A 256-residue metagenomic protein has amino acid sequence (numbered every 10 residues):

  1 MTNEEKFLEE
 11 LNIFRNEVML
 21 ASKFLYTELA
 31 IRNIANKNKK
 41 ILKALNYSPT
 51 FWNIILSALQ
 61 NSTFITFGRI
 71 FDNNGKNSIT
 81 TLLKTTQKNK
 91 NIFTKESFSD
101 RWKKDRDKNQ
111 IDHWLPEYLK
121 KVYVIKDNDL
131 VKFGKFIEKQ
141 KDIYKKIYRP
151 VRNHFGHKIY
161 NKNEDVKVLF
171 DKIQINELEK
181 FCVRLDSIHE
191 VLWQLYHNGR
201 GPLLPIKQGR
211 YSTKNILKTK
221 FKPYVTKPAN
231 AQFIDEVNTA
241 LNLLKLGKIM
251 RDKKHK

Functional and structural regions predicted by a protein language model:
M1-K139, I143, F170-K256: Amphipathic alpha-helical interface segments
I137-D165: Histidine-centered, metal-coordinating catalytic motifs and their short helical/loop contexts
